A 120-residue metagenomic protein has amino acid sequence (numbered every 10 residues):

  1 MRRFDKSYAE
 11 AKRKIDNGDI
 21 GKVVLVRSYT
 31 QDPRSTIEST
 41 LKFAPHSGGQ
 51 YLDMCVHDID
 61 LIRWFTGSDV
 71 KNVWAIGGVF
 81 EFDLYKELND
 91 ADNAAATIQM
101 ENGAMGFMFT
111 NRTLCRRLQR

Functional and structural regions predicted by a protein language model:
R2-L88: Predominantly a Rossmann-like dinucleotide-binding segment in NAD(P)-dependent oxidoreductases
L25, N93-A95: Broad gene-expression machinery/nucleic-acid interaction feature
V79, L84-A91, I98-R120: NAD(P)-dinucleotide binding in Rossmann-like oxidoreductases
